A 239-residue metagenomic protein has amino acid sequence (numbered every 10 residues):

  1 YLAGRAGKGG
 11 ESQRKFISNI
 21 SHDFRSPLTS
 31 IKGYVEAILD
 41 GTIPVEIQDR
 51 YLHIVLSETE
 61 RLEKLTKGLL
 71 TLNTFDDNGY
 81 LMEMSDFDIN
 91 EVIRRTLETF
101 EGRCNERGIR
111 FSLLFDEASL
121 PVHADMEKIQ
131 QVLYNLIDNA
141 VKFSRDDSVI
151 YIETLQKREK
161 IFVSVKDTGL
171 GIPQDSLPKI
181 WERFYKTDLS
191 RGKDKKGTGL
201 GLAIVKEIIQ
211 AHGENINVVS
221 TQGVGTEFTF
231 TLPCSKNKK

Functional and structural regions predicted by a protein language model:
S57-L62: Short alpha-helical segment of the dimerization/phosphotransfer core of two-component systems
D77-M82, P121-A124: Conserved micro-motifs of the catalytic ATP-binding
E83-D88, N105, R110-L120: Conserved catalytic submotifs in the C-terminal HATPase_c
A140-V141: Short helix-loop "hinge" at the ATP-lid/N-box region of the Bergerat-fold HATPase_c
D147-E159: Short beta-strand/loop element within the Bergerat-fold HATPase_c
I172-K186: Short conserved segment of the HATPase_c
G213-E214: Conserved glycine-rich
